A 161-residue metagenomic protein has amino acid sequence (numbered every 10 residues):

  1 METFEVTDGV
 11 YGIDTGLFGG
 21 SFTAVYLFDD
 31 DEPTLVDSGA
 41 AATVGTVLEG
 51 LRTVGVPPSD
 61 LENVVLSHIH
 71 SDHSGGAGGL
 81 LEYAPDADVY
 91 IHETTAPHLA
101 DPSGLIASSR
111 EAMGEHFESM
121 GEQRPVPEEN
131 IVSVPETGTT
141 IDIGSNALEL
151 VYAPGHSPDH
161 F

Functional and structural regions predicted by a protein language model:
E2-V54: Conserved beta-strand hairpin/beta-sheet module of binuclear metal-dependent hydrolase folds, prominently
G9, F28, D37, V47 (+4 more regions): Divalent metal-coordination and catalytic microenvironments
A24-F28, T139-T140, H160-F161: Short acidic loop-to-beta-strand element that houses the catalytic metal-binding Asp/Glu of nuclease active sites
D30-T34, P57-E62, G144: Short, surface-exposed connector motifs at secondary-structure boundaries
T43, I69-S74, A96-H98, S157-H160: Active-site environment of divalent metal-dependent phosphoester hydrolases
V44-I91: Active-site metal-binding motif and surrounding structural segment of the metallo-beta-lactamase
P97-V151: Metallo-beta-lactamase
A147-F161: Ligand/cofactor pocket segment of small-molecule handling proteins
